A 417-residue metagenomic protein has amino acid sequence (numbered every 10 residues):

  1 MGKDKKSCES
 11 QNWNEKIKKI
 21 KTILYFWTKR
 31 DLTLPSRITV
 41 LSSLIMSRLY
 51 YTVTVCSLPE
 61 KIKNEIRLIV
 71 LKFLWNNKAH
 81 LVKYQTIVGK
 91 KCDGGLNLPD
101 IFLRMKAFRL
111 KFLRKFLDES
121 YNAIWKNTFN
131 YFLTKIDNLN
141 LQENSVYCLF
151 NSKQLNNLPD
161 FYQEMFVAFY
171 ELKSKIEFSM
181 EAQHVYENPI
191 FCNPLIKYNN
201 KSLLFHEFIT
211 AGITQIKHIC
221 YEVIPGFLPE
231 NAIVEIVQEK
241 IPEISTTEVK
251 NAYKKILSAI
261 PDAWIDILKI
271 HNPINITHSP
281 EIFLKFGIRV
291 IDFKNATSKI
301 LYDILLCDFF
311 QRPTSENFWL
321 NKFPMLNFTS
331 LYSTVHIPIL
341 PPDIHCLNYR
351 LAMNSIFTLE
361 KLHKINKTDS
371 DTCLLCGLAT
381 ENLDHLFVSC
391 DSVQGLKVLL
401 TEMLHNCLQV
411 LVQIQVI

Functional and structural regions predicted by a protein language model:
M1-K5, I45-C56, D93-L103, N348 (+1 more regions): Short, conserved catalytic/metal-binding micro-motifs enriched in Asp/Glu and His
M1-L58, W75-K78, L110-L117, Y121-N122: Basic, alpha-helical interaction scaffolds
K3-I23, V70, I101-T134, N138 (+1 more regions): Compositionally biased, low-complexity linear motifs
K18-L32, N321-P338, V410-I417: Short amphipathic alpha-helical segments and their helix-coil junctions
S42, V53, I66, A79-I356 (+1 more regions): Extended C-terminal regions of large enzymes
Y50-C56, L359, K397-L400: Short amphipathic alpha-helical interface patches used for protein-protein assembly/oligomerization
K63-L74: Short amphipathic alpha-helical coiled-coil/interface segments
I365-I414: Short Cys/His-based metal-binding microdomains
